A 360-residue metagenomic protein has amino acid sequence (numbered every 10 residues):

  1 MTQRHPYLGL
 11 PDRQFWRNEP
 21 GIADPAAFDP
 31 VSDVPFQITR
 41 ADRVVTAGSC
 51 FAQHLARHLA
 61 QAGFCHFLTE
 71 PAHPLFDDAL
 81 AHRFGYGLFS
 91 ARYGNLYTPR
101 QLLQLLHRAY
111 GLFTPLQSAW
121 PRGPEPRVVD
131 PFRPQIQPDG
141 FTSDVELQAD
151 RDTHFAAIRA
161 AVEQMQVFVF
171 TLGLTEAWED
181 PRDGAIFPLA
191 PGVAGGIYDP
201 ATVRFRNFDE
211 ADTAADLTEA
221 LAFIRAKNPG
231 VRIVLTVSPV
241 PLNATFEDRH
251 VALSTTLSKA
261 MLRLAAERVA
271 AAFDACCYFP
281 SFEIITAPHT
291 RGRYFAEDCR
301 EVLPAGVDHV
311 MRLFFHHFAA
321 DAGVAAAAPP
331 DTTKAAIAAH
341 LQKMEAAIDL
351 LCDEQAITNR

Functional and structural regions predicted by a protein language model:
M1-R360: Extracellular glycan-modifying ectodomains
